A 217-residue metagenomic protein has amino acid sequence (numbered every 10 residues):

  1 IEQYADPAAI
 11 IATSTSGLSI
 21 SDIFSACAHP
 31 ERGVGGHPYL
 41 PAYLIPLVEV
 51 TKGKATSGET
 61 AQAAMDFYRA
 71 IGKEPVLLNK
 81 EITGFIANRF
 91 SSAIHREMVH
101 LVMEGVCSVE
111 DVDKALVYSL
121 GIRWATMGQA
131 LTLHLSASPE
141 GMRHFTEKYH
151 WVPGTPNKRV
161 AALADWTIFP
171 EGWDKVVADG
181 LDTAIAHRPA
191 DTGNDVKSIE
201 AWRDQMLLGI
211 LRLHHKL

Functional and structural regions predicted by a protein language model:
I1: Class I S-adenosylmethionine-dependent transferase superfamily signal
A5-D6: Helix-to-beta-strand junctions that scaffold the AdoMet/dcAdoMet cofactor pocket in Class I SAM-dependent enzymes
I10-K80, G84: Rossmann-fold dinucleotide-binding core
A28, A55, E59, A93 (+2 more regions): Charged, alpha-helix-enriched surfaces in structured cytosolic catalytic cores of large nucleotide-utilizing machines
T51, V102-M103: Hydrophobic residues in alpha-helical segments
Q62, K73-L77, M103-E104, V109-L217: NAD(P)-dependent Rossmann-like dehydrogenase/reductase catalytic/cofactor-binding core
G84-F85, Y118: Short secondary-structure capping/turn micro-motifs that flank functional sites
A87, S91-E97: Structural/interface elements that position substrates and couple domains in central-metabolism enzymes
